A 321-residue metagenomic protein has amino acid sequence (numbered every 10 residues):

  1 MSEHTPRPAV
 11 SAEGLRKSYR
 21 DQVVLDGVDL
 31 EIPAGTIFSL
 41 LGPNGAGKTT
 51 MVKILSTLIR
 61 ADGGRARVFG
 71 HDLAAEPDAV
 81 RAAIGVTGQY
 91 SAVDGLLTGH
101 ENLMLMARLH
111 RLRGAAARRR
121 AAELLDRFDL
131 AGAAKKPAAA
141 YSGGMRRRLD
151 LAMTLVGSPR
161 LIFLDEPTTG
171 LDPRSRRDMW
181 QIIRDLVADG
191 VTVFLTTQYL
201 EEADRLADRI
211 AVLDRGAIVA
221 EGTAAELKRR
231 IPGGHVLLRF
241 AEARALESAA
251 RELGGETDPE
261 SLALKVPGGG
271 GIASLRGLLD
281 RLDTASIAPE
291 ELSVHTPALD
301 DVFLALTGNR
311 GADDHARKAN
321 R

Functional and structural regions predicted by a protein language model:
M1-R16, N309-R321: ABC-family P-loop ATPase nucleotide-binding domain
R7-A12, K17-D214, A220: ABC transporter nucleotide-binding domains
A34, G132, E242, G268-G270 (+2 more regions): Non-catalytic surface loops within mature trypsin-like serine protease
R81, L125, A152, K228 (+2 more regions): Conserved protein kinase catalytic domain
A82, P232-V236, A288: A generic structural signal for short beta-strands and their flanking turns/coil linkers
D129-L130, E256, A288-S293: A short linear hydrophobic-aromatic micro-motif
M179-G269, S293: ABC transporter nucleotide-binding domain
G270-R321: C-terminal coupling/interaction segments
